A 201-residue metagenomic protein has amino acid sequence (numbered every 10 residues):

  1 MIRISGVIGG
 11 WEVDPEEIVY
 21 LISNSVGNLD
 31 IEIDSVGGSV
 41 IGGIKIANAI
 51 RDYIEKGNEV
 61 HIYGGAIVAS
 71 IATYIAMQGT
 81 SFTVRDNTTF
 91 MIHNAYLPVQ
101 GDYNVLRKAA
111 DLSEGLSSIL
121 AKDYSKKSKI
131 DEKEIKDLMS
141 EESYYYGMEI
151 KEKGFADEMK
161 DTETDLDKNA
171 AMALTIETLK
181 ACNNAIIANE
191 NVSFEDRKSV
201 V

Functional and structural regions predicted by a protein language model:
M1-T73, Q78-V201: N-terminal organellar transit peptides
